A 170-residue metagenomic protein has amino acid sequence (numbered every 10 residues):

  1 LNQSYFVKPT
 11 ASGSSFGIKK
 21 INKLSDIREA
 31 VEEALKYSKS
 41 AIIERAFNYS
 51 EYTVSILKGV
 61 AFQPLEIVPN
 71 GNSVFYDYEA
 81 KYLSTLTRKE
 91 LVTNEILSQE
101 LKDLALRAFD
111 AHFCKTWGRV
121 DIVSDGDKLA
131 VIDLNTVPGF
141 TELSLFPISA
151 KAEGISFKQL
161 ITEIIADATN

Functional and structural regions predicted by a protein language model:
L1-F16, K39-N48, Y52: ATP-grasp fold ATP-binding core
P9, V68, A80-Y82, N135-P138: Short, small-residue-rich loop/turn micro-motifs
S14, N72, G139: Conserved protein kinase catalytic core
S15, L86-E90, T141-F146: Short small-residue beta-strand/loop micro-motif enriched in glycine and branched aliphatics
N22-E100, S124, L129-A130: Phosphate-binding site of ATP-dependent enzymes
E95-N170: ATP-dependent carboxylate activation and anion-phosphoryl transfer catalytic cores that bind Mg-ATP to form
